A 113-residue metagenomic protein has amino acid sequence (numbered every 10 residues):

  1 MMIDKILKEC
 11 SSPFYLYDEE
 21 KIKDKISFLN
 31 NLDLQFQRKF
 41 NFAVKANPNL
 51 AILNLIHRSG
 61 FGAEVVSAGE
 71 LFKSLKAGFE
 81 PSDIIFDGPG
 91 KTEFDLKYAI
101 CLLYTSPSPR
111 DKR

Functional and structural regions predicted by a protein language model:
M1-L103: A charged N-terminal "starter" segment
Y104-R113: Single conserved hydrophobic/aromatic residue that forms the stacking wall/gate of nucleotide- or nucleobase-binding
